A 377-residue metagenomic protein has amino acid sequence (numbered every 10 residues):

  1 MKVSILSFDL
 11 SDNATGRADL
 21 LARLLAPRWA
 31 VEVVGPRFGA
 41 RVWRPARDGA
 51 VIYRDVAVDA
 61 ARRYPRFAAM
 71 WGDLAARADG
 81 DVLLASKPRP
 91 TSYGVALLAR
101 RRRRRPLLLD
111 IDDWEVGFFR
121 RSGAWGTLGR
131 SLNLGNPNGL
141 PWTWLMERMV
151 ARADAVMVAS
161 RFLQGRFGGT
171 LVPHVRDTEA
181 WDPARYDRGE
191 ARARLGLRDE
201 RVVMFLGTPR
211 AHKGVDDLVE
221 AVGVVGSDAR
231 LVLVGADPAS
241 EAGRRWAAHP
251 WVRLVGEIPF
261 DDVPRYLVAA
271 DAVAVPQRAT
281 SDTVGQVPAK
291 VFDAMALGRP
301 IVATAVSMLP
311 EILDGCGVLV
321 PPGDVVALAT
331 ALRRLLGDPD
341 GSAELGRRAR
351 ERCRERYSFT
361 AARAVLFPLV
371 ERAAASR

Functional and structural regions predicted by a protein language model:
M1-D48, A155, E220-G223: N-terminal subdomain of nucleotide-sugar transferases
S4-L6, L197-K213, V219-G223, V232: Conserved donor-binding/catalytic core segment of Leloir-type glycosyltransferases
F162, V175: Carbohydrate-associated surface elements
R176-R194, A242-R244: Acidic anion/phosphate-binding donor-loop and adjacent secondary structure in glycosyltransferase catalytic cores
A193, R334, G341-R356: A short, well-ordered alpha-helix in the C-terminal region of glycosyltransferases
K213, P259-Y266, D271-A296, A303-E311: Nucleotide-sugar-dependent
E241-L267: Nucleotide-activated donor-binding/catalytic signature segment of Leloir-type glycosyltransferases, i.e., the conserved
G315-V326, R334-D340: Conserved acidic donor-binding segment of nucleotide-sugar-dependent glycosyltransferases
